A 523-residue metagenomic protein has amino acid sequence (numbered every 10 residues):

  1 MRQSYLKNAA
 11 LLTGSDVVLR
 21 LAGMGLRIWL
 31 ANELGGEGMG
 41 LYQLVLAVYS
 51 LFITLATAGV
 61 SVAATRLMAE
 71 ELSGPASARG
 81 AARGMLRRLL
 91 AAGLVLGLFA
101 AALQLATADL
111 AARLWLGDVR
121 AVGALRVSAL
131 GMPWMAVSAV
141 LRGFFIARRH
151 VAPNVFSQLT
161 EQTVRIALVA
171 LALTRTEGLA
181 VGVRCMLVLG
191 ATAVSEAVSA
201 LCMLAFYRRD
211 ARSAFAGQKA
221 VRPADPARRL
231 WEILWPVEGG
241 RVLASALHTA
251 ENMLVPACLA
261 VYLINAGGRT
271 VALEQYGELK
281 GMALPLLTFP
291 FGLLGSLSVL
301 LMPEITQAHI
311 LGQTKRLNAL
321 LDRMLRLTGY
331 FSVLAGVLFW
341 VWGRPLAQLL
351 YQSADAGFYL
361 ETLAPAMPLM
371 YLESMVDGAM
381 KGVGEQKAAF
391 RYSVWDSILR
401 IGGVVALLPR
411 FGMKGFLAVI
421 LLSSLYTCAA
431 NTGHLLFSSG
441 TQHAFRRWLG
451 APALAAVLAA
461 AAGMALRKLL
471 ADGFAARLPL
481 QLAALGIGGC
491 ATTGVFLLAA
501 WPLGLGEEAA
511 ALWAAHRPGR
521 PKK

Functional and structural regions predicted by a protein language model:
M1-A22, G80, G84, V221-S245 (+2 more regions): N-terminal membrane topogenesis motif
S4-V62, A101, L105, G131-M132 (+2 more regions): Signature of the first transmembrane helix
L19, R27, A58-T65, V127-I146 (+6 more regions): Short runs within selected transmembrane alpha-helices of multi-pass transporters and secretion channels
L30-L51, V181, C185-L189, D225-I233 (+3 more regions): Interfacial/gating helices of multi-pass transporter permease domains
A58-S73, L287-G312, L321: Helix-loop junctions and terminal segments of transmembrane helices in multi-pass membrane transport/translocation
R87-L114, N318-L369, I401-G402: Alpha-helical transmembrane segments of multi-pass membrane transport and lipid-handling proteins
G97-V242, A246: Hydrophobic transmembrane helix module of multi-pass membrane transport proteins
A465-K523: Membrane-proximal transmembrane or re-entrant/amphipathic helices at the cytosolic face
